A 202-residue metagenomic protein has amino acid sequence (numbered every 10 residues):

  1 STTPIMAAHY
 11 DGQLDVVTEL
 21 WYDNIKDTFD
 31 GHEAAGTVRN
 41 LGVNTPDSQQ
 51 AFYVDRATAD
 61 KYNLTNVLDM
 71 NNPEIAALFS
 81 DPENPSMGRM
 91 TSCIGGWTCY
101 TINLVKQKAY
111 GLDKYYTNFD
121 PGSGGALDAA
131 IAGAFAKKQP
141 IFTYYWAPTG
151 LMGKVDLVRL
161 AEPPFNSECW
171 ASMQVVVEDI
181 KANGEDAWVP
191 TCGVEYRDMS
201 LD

Functional and structural regions predicted by a protein language model:
S1, N40, F79-E83, Y115-P121 (+1 more regions): Surface-exposed patches in mature extracellular/periplasmic domains of secreted proteins
T2, T45, D60, G96 (+3 more regions): Solvent-exposed, acidic/flexible segments
T2-V54: N-terminal segment of the mature folded domain
P4, A8, Q13, N24-D27 (+4 more regions): Extracytoplasmic/secreted proteins, especially bacterial periplasmic and envelope-associated proteins
Y10, E33, N44-P46, P82-P85 (+3 more regions): Extracellular/periplasmic catalytic domains that process cell-envelope and extracellular macromolecules
L14-T18, T91-Q174: Ligand-binding pocket segment of bilobal, Venus flytrap-like solute-binding proteins
A35-T91: A conserved helix-loop-strand patch within extracytoplasmic ligand-binding domains of the periplasmic binding
K154-D202: C-terminal lobe and pocket-closing loops of periplasmic/extracytoplasmic Venus-flytrap solute-binding proteins
